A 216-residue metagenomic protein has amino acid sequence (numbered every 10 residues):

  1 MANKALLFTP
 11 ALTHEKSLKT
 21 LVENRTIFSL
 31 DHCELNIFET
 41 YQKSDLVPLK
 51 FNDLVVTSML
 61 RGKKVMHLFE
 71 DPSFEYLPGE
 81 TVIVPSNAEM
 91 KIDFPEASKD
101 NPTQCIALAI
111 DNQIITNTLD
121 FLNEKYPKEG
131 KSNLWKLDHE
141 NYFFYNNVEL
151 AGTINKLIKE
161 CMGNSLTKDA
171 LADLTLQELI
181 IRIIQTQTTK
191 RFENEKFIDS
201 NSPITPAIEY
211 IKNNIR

Functional and structural regions predicted by a protein language model:
M1-H32, D45: A short, N-terminal "cap"/entry segment at the start of jelly-roll beta-barrel domains of the cupin/DSBH fold
S29-K128: N-terminal regulatory/effector-sensing and dimerization cores that precede helix-turn-helix DNA-binding domains
L49, D53, E140-N147, D169 (+1 more regions): Amphipathic, non-membrane alpha-helical segments in soluble helical-bundle scaffolds
F74, L166-L174: Short, solvent-exposed positions on alpha-helices
S98, L166-D169, F192-E195: Short, surface-exposed loop/turn segments at secondary-structure junctions
L122-N155: Aromatic/histidine-rich interaction motifs
F144-K159, A172-I184, T188-R216: A short, Lys/Arg-enriched amphipathic alpha-helix from helix-turn-helix/homeodomain DNA-binding modules
